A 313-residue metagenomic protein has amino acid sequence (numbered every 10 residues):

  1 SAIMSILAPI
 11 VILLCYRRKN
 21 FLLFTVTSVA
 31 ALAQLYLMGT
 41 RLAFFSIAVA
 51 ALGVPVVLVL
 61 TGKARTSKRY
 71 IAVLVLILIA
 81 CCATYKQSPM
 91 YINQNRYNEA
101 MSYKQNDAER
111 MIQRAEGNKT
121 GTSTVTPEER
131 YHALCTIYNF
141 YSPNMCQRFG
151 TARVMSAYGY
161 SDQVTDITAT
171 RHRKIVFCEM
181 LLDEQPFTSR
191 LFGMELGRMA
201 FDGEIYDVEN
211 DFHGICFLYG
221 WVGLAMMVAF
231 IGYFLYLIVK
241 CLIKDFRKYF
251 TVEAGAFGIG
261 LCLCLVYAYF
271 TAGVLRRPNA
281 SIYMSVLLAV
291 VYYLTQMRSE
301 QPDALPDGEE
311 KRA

Functional and structural regions predicted by a protein language model:
S1-S102, N210-A304: Hydrophobic transmembrane helix bundles of membrane-integrated enzymes that assemble and modify cell-envelope
R18, T170-R173, E310: Generic cytosolic/nucleocytoplasmic N-terminal low-complexity/intrinsically disordered segments
V26, V176-L181, K311-R312: Short, hydrophobic/aliphatic alpha-helical segments
L37, L58-Y160, L182-E184: A membrane-periplasm/extracellular boundary helix in multi-pass inner-membrane enzymes that assemble envelope glycans
A115-K119, R130, L191, T271 (+1 more regions): Intrinsically disordered, low-complexity segments enriched in small/polar residues
F140-Y219: Long extracytoplasmic/lumenal interhelical loops at the membrane interface of multi-pass membrane proteins
Q301-A313: Short, charged juxtamembrane terminal tails flanking transmembrane helices
